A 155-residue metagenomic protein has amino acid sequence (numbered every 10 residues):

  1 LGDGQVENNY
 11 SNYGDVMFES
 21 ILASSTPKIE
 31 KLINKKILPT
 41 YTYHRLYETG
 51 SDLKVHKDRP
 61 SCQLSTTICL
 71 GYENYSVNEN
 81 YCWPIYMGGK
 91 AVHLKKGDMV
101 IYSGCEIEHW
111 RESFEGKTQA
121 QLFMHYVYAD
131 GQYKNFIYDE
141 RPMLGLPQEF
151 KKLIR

Functional and structural regions predicted by a protein language model:
L1-I33: Non-heme Fe(II)/2-oxoglutarate
E19-A23, L38, K57-S61: Alpha-helix initiation and capping sites
N34-Y43: A short coil-to-beta-strand element that immediately follows conserved catalytic motifs
T49-E106, W110, T118-L122, V127-P142: Catalytic core of non-heme Fe(II) oxygenases with the double-stranded beta-helix
Y138-R155: Acidic/histidine-enriched, glycine/proline-rich intrinsically disordered or flexible terminal extensions
